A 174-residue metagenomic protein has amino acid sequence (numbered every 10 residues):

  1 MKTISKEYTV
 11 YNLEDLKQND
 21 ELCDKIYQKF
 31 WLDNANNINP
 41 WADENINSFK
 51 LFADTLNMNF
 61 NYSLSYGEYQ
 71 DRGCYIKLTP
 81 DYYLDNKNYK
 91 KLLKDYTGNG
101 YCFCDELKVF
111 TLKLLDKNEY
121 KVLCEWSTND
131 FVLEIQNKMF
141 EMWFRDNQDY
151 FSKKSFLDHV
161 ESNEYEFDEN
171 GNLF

Functional and structural regions predicted by a protein language model:
M1-F174: Alpha-helical propensity feature that highlights long, continuous alpha-helices across diverse contexts
